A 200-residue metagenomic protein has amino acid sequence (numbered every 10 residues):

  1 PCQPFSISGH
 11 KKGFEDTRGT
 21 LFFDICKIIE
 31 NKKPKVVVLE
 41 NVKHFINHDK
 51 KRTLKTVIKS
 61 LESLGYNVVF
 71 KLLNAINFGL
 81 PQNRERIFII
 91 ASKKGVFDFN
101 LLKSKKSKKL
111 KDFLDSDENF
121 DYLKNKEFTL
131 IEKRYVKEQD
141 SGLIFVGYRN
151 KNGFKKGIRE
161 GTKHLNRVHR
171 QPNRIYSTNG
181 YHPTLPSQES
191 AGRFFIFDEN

Functional and structural regions predicted by a protein language model:
P1-P4, K11, P81, F194: Gly/Ser/Thr-rich beta-alpha loop segments that engage phosphate groups in nucleotides
P1-Q3, H44, K94-G95: Short glycine-rich anion-binding loops that position phosphate/pyrophosphate groups of nucleotides and phosphorylated
Q3-S6, V38: Short glycine/proline-rich turn/loop motifs
I7-G9, D49: Conserved catalytic-core motifs of eukaryotic protein kinase domains, centered on the activation segment
G9-D16: Short glycine-enriched, charge-decorated loop/helix-capping segments at active-site entrances that position
D16-T17, H48, D140, N152: Serine-centered coil/turn micro-motif
R18-S92: Conserved Class I SAM-dependent methyltransferase catalytic core
S60-S63, R86-N200: S-adenosyl-L-methionine-dependent DNA methyltransferase catalytic core
